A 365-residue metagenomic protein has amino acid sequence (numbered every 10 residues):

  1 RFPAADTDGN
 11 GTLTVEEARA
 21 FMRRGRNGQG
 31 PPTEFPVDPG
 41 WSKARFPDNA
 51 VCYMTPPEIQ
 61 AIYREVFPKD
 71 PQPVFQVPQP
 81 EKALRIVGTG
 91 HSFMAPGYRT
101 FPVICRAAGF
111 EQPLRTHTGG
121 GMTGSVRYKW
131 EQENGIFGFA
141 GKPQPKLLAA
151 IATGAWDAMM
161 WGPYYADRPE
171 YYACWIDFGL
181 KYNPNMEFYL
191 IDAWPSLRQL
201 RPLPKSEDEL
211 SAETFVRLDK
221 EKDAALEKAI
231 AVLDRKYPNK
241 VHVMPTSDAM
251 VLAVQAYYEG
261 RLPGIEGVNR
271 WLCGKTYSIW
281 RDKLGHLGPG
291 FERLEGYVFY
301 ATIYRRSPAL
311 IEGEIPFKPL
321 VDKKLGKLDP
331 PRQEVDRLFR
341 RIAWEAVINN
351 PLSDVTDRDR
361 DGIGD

Functional and structural regions predicted by a protein language model:
R1, V15-G25: Amphipathic regulatory helices of Ca2+-sensor modules
F2-P3, T7-G9, D354-D365: Extracellular calcium-associated, cysteine-rich motifs in secreted modular proteins
A4-D8, R24-G30: Eukaryotic Ca2+-signaling machinery
A5, G9-E16, Q112-H117, P184-D192 (+2 more regions): Surface-exposed patches in mature extracellular/periplasmic domains of secreted proteins
R26-G90, M94-A108, I315-G362: N-terminal secretory targeting modules
R85, T89, A95-F178: Conserved SGNH/GDSL esterase-like catalytic core that processes O-acyl groups on lipids and polysaccharides
Q144-E292, A301: Alpha-helical cap/lid subdomain in secreted, periplasmic, or secretory-pathway luminal O-acyl-processing enzymes
N269-P351: Histidine-centered active-site loop/cap adjacent to the catalytic His in serine esterases/O-acetyl transfer systems
